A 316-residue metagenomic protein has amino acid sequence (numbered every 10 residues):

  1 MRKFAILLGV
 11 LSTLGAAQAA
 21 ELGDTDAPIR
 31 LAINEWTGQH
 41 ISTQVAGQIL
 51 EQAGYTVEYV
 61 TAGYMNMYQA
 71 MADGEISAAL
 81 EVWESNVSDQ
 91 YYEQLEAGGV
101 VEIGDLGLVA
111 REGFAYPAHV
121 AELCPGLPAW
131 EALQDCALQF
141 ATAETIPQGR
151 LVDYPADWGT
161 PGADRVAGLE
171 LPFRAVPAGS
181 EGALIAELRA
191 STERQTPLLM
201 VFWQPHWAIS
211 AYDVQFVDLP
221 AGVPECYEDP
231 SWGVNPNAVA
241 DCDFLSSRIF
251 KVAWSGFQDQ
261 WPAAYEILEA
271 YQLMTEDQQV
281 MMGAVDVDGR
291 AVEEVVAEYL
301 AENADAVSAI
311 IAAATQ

Functional and structural regions predicted by a protein language model:
G23-G38, Y55-V60, Q148-V152, L268: Short, well-ordered beta-strand elements
W36-T37, Y55-A70, V176-E187: Short helix-initiation/N-cap motifs at beta->coil->alpha
T43, V60-G98, E187, W207-A211: Pocket-flanking alpha-helical
I76-L80, R150-E228: Ligand-binding pocket segment of bilobal, Venus flytrap-like solute-binding proteins
G99-Y154: A conserved helix-loop-strand patch within extracytoplasmic ligand-binding domains of the periplasmic binding
R111-L123, R248-Q260, G283-A284: A bilobed periplasmic-binding-protein/Venus flytrap-type ligand-binding module shared by bacterial periplasmic
A208-I267: C-terminal lobe and pocket-closing loops of periplasmic/extracytoplasmic Venus-flytrap solute-binding proteins
F257, Y265-Q316: C-terminal functional modules
